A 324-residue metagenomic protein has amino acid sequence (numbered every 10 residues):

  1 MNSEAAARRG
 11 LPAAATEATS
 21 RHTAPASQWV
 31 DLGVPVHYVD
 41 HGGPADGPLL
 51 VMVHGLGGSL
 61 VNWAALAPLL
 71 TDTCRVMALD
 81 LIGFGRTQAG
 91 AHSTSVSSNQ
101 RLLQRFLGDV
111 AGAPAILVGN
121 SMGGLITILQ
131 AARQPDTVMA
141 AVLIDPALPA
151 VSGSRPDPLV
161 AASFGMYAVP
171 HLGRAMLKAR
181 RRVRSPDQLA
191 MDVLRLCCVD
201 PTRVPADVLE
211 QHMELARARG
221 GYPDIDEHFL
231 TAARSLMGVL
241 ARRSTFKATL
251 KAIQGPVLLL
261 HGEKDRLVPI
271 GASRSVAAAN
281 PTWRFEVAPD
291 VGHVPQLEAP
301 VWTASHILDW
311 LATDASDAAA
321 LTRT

Functional and structural regions predicted by a protein language model:
M1-L50, T71-C74, Q100-R101, R105-P114 (+3 more regions): Alpha/beta-hydrolase fold catalytic core
V34, V39-Q88: Conserved HGGG/HGGXW glycine-rich cap/lid loop of the alpha/beta-hydrolase fold
A113-P158: Conserved hydrolase catalytic core segment
A141-R182: Flexible "cap/lid" loop of the alpha/beta hydrolase fold
A179-K251: Conserved alpha/beta-hydrolase catalytic His-Asp/Glu region
V239-L240, K264-V268: Acidic catalytic loop of the alpha/beta-hydrolase fold
I253, L259-H261: Short beta-strand/loop motif that positions the catalytic acidic residue of the alpha/beta-hydrolase fold
P281-T324: Catalytic active-site module of serine/aspartate enzymes centered on a nucleophile-bearing elbow/loop
